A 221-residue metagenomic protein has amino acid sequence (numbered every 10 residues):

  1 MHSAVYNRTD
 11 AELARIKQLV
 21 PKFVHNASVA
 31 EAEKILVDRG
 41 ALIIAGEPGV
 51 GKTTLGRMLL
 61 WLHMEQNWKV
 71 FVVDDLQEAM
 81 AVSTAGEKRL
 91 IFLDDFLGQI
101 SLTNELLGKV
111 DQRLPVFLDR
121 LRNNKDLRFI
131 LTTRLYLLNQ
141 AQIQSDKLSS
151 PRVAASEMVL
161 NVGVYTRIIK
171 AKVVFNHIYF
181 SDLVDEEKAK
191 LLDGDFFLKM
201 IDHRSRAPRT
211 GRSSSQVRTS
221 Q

Functional and structural regions predicted by a protein language model:
M1-H2, R134-L148, A155-Q221: Amphipathic alpha-helical "lid/sensor" segments that cap RecA-like P-loop NTPase cores
M1-K22: A short, basic N-terminal segment
L19-I35: Pre-Walker A adenine-sensing motif
L36, H63, V82-G86, D119-D126: Conserved catalytic network of the ASCE P-loop NTPase/AAA+ motor domain
D38-G56: Walker A/P-loop nucleotide-binding motif
W61-F71: Post-Walker A helix-loop "phosphate-sensing" segment adjacent to the P-loop in P-loop NTPases
V73-E78, S83-D111, T132-L135: Conserved P-loop NTPase "ATPase switch" module shared by AAA+ and STAND
L97-N123, Q144-K147: Conserved Walker B catalytic segment
